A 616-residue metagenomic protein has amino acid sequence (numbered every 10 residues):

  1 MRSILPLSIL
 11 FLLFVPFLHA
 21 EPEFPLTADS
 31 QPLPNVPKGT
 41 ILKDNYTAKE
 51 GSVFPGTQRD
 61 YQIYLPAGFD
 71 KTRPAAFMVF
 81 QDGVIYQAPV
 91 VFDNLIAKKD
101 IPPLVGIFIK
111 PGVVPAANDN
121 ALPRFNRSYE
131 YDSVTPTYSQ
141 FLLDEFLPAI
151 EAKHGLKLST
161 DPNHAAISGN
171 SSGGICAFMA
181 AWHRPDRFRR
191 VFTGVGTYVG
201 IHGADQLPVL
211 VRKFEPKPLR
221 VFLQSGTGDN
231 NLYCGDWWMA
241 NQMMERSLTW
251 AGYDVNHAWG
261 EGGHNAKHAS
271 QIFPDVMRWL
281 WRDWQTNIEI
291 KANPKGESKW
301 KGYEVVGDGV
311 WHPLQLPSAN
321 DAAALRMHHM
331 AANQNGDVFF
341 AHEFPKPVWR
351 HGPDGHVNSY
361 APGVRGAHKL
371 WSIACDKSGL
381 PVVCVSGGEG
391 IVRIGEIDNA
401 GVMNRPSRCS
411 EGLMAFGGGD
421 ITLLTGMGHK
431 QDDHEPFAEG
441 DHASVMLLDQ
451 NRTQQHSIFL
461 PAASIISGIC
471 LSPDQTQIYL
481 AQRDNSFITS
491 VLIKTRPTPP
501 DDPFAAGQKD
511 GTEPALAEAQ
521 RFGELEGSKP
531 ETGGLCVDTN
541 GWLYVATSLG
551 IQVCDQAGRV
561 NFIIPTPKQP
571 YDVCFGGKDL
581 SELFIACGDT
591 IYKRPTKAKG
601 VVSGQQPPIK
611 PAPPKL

Functional and structural regions predicted by a protein language model:
E21-N293: Non-catalytic cap/lid and distal C-terminal segments of serine-dependent acyl enzymes
F214-V221, L492-D572: Glycine/small-residue-rich hydrophobic helix-like segments
I290-W311, E439-G440, P499-P514, V602-G604 (+1 more regions): Blade/loop signatures of beta-propeller domains
G296-W300, V310-P347: Beta-strand-rich domains and repeat architectures in extracellular enzymes and scaffolds, especially beta-propellers
P317-D337, V364-G390, R405-K430, E439-S444 (+4 more regions): Beta-rich, blade/repeat-based domains predominating in secreted/periplasmic proteins but also intracellular
P347-W349, G390-G395, A443-M446, F487-T489 (+2 more regions): A short loop-to-beta-strand structural motif that recurs across blades of beta-propeller domains
H351-G355, I397-G401, D449-T453, I493-R496 (+2 more regions): Short loop/turn segments that connect beta-strands within beta-propeller blades
C574-L616: Blade-level signature of beta-propeller repeat domains, shared across WD40, Kelch, NHL, RCC1 and BNR/Asp-box propellers
